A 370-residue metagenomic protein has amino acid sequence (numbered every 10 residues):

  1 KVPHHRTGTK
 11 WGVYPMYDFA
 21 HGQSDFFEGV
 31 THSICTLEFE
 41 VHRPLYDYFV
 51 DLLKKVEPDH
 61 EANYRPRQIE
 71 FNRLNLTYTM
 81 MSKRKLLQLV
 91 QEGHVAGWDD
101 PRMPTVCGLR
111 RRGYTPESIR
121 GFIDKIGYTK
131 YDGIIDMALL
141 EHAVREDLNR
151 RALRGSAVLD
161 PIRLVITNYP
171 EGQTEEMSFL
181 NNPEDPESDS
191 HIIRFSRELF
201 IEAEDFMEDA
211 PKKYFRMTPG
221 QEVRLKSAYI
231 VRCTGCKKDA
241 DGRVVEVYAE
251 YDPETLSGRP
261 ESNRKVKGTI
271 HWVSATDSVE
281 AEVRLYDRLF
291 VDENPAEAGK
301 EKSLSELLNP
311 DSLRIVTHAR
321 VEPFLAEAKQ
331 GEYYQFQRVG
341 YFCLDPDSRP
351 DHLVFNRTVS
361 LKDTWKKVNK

Functional and structural regions predicted by a protein language model:
K1-L86, V144, L153, D160-P161 (+1 more regions): Active-site cores that bind ATP or allylic diphosphates and position pyrophosphate for catalysis
H21-T31, Y64-R67, K85-L89, A96-M103 (+1 more regions): Short acidic (Asp/Glu) and glycine-rich catalytic loops that position anionic groups and cofactors
A62-R110, D132-I134, N149, E261-N263: Flexible, glycine-rich loop/tail regions that form catalytic "lids" or insertion modules at the edges of active sites
M80, R84-L87, V95, T129-I135 (+6 more regions): Zn2+-dependent metallopeptidase catalytic domains
H94-S196: Extended, domain-scale alpha-helical bundle/helix-rich regions
R224, Y229-L308: C-terminal, non-catalytic macromolecule-binding modules
Y286-D287, E301-L304, F324, Y333-V339 (+1 more regions): Auxiliary tRNA-acceptor-end handling modules of aminoacyl-tRNA synthetases
P310-Y334, R338: A conserved acidic, glycine/proline-rich C-terminal tail/linker
